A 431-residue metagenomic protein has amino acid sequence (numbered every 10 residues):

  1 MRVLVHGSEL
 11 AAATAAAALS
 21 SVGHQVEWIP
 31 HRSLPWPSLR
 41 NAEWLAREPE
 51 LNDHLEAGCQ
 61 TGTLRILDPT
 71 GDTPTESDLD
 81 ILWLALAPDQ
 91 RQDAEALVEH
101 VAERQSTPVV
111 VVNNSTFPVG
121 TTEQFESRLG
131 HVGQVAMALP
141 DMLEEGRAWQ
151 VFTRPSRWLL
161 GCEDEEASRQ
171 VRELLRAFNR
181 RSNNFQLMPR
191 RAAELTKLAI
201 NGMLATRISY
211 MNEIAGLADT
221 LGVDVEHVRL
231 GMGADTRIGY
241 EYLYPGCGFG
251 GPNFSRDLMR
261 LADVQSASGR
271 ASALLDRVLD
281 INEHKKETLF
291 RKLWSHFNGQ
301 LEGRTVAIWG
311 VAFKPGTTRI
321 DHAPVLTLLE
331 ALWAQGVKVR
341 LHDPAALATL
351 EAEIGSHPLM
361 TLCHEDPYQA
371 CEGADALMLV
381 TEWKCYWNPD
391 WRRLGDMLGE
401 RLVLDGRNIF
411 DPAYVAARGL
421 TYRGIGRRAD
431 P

Functional and structural regions predicted by a protein language model:
M1-P431: Structural/interface elements that position substrates and couple domains in central-metabolism enzymes
